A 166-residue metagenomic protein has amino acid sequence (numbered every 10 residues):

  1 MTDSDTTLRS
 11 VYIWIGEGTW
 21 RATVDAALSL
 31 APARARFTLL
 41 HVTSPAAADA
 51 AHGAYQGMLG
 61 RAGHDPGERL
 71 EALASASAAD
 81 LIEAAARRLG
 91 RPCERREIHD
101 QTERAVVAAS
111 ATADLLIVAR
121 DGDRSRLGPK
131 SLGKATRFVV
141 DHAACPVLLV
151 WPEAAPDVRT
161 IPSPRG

Functional and structural regions predicted by a protein language model:
M1-T7, T19, A84-L116, A154-G166: Structural beta-alpha unit
T2-H64, L115, H142, E153 (+1 more regions): Small/aliphatic-rich secondary-structure junction motif
T6-L8, V118-H142, P156-T160: Glycine-rich, Arg-bearing micro-motifs that act as flexible, cationic patches
D25, E83, R104, R137: Active-site phosphate/pyrophosphate- and oxyanion-stabilizing loops and adjacent acidic/basic residues in soluble
A33, L89, A135, A143-A144: Short, structured coil segments at secondary-structure junctions
T38-L40, E94-H99, L148-V150: General small-molecule cofactor/ligand-binding pocket signal
G60-S77, S125: A short acidic, glycine-rich active-site loop that binds or catalyzes chemistry on phosphate/adenosine moieties
A119-R120, V147-P152: Short beta-strand elements of ligand-binding domains
